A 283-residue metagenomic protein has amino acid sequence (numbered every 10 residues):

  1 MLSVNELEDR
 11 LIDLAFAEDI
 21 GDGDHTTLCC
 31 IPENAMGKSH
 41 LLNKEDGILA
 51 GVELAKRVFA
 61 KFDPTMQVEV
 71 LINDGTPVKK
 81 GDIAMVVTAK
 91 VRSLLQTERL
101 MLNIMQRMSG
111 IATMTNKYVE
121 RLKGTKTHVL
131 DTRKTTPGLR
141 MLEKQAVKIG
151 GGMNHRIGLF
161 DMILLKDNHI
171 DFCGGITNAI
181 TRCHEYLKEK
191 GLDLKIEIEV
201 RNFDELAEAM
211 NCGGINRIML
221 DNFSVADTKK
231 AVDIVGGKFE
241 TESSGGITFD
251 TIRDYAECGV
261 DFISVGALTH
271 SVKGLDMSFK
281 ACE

Functional and structural regions predicted by a protein language model:
M1-C212, R217, A226-I234, F239-E242 (+2 more regions): Acidic/glycine-rich phosphate/pyrophosphate-binding loops and surrounding catalytic core that coordinate Mg2+
D221-N222, G245, A267-L268: Short secondary-structure boundary segments
F249: Cys/His-rich Zn2+-binding cysteine-cluster or related metal-binding knuckle/ribbon modules and their
S278-E283: Active-site loop ensemble at the mouth of alpha/beta enzyme cores that anchors a bound cofactor
